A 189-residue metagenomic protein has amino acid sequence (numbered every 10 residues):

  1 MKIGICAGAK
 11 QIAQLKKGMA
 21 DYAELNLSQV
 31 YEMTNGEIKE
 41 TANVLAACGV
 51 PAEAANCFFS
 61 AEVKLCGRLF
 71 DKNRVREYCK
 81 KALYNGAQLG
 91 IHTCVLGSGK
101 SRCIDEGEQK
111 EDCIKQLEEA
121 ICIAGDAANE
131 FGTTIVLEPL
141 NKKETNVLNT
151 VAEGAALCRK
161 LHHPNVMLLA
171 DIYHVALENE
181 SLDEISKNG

Functional and structural regions predicted by a protein language model:
M1-I91, H163, N179: N-terminal pre-domain/capping segments
A13-K17, Y22-A23, S28, A55 (+2 more regions): Acidic/histidine-rich catalytic cores of soluble enzymes
E24, K64-L65, K72, G107 (+3 more regions): Generic signal for short, ordered secondary-structure residues within or immediately flanking folded domains
M33-E40, G67-Y78, E108-E119, T145-E153: Alpha-helix N-cap and loop-to-helix initiation/capping positions
P51-C57, L96-G97, N188-G189: Non-cysteine beta-strand/loop elements that form the S-adenosyl-L-methionine
A61-R68, R102-G107, K143-E144, E178: A short acidic, helix-capping loop that chelates divalent metal ions and anchors anionic groups
A82-G107: Hydrophobic alpha-helical segments and helix pairs
C94, I114, A128-N129: Short, surface-exposed loop and linker segments with low hydrophobicity and enrichment for Pro/Ser/Thr
